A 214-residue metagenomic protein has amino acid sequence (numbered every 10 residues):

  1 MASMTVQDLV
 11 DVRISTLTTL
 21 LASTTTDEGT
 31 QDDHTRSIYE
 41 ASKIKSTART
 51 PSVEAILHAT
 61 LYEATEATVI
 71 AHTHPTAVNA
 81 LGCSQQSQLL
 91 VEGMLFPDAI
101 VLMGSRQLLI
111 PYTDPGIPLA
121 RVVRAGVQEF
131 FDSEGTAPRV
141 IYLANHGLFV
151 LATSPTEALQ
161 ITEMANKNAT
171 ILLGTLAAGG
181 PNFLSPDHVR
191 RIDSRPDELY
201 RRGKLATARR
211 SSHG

Functional and structural regions predicted by a protein language model:
M1-G214: Glycine-rich flexible loops
